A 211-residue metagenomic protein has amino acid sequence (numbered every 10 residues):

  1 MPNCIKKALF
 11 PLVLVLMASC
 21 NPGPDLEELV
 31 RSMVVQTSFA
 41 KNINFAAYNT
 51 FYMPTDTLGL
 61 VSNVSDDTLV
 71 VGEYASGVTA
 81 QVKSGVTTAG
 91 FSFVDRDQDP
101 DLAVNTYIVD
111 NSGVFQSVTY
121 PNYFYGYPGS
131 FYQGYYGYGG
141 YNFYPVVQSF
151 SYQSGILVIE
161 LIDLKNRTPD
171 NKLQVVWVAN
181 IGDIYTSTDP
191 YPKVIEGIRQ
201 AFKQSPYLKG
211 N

Functional and structural regions predicted by a protein language model:
M1-L9: Bacterial N-terminal signal peptides that target proteins for export
L16-S19: C-terminal motif of bacterial Sec signal peptides marking the signal peptidase cleavage site
N21-N42, S149-E160, L164-N211: C-terminal/domain-edge helix-coil "capping" segments
S32-S62: Compositionally biased P/S/T/G-rich terminal and signal peptide-adjacent segments that lie outside catalytic cores
N44-A46, R96-Q98, F115, F150-Q153: Extracellular/periplasmic catalytic domains that process cell-envelope and extracellular macromolecules
T50-P54, A103-Y107, V158-E160, V176-N180: Soluble periplasmic/extracytoplasmic beta-strand elements of cell-envelope proteins
T55-I108: N-terminal segment of the mature soluble domain
T106-N166: Surface-exposed short loop/turn segments
